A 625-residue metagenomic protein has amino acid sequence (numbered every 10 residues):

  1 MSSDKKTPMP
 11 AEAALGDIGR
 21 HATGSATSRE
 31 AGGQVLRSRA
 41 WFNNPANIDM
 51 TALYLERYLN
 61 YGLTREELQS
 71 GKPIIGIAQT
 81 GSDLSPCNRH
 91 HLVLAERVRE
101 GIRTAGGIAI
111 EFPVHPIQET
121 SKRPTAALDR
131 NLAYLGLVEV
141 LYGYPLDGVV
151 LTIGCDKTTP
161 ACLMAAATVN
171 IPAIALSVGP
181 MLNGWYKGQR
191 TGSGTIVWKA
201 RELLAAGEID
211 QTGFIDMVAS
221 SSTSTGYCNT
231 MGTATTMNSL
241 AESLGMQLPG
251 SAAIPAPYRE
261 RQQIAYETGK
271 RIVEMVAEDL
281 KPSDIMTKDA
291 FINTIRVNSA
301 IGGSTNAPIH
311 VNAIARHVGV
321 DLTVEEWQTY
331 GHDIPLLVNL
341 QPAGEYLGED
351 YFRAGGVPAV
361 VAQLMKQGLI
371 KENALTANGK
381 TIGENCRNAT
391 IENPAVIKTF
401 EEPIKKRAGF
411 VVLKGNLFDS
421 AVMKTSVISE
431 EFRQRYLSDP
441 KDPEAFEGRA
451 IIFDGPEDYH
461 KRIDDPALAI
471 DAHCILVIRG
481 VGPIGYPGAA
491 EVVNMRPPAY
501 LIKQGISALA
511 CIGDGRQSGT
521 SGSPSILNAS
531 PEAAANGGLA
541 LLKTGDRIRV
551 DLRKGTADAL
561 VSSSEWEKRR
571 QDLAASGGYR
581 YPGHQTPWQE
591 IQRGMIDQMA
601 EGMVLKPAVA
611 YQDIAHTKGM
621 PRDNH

Functional and structural regions predicted by a protein language model:
S2-C87, E96-V114, T120, A126 (+4 more regions): Catalytic or ion-coupling anion/metal-binding cores of large enzyme and transporter domains
H91: Glycine-rich beta-alpha loop segments
E111-Y144: N-terminal small/polar loop signature for handling phosphorylated ligands or for N-terminal nucleophile
L141-C162, A173-V178: A short, small-residue-rich loop immediately preceding and capping a beta-strand
